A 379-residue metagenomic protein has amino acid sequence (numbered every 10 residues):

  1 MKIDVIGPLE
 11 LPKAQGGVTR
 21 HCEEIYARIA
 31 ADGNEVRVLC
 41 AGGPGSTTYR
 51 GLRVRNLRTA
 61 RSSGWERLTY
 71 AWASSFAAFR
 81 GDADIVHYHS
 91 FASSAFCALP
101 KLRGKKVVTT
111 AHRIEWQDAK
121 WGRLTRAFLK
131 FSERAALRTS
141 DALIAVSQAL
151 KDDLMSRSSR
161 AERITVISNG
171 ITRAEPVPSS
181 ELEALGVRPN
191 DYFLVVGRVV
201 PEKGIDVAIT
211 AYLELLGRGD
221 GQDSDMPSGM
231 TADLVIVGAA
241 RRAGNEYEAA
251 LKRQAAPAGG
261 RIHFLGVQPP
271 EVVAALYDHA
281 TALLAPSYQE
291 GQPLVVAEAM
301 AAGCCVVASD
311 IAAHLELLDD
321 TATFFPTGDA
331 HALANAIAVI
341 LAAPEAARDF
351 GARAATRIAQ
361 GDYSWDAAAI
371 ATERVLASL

Functional and structural regions predicted by a protein language model:
D4, G186-L213, V235: Conserved donor-binding/catalytic core segment of Leloir-type glycosyltransferases
F79, R126-L143: Membrane-proximal helix-turn-helix segments that form the acceptor-binding/catalytic region of lipid-linked
A149, G170: Carbohydrate-associated surface elements
E248-Q268: Nucleotide-activated donor-binding/catalytic signature segment of Leloir-type glycosyltransferases, i.e., the conserved
V267-Q268, A275-A280: Short alpha-helical donor nucleotide-sugar binding micro-motif in glycosyltransferases
Y288: Aromatic "clamp/platform" in nucleotide-sugar-dependent glycosyltransferases that forms part of the donor/acceptor
C305-A308: Short hydrophobic beta-strand element within catalytic cores of glycosyltransferases and related nucleotide-activated
T323-H331, V339-E345: Conserved acidic donor-binding segment of nucleotide-sugar-dependent glycosyltransferases
